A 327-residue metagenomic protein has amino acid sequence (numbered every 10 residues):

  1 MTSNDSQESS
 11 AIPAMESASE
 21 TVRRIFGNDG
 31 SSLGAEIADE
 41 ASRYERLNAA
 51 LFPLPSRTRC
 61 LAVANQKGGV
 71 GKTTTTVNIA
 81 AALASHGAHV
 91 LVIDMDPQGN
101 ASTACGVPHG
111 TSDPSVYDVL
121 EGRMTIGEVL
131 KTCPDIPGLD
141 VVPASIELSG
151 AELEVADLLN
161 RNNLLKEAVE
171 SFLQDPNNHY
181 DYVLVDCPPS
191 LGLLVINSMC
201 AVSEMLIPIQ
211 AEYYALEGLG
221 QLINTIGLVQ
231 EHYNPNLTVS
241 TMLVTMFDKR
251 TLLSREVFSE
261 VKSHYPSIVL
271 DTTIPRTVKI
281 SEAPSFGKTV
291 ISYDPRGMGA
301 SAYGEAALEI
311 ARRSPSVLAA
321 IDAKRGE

Functional and structural regions predicted by a protein language model:
M1-E327: P-loop NTP-binding core
